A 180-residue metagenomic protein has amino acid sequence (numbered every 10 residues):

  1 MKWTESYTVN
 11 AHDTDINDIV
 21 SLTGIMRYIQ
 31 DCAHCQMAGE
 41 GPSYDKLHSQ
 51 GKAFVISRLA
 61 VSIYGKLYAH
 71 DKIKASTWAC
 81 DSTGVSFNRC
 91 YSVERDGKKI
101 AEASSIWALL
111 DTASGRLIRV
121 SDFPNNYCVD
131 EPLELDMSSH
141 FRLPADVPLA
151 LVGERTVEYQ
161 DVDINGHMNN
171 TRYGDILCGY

Functional and structural regions predicted by a protein language model:
M1-I56, E102-S104, D111-Y180: Hot-dog-fold acyl-thioester-processing enzymes
H12, S82-T83, E94-K98, A108-T112: Short coil/turn motifs at secondary-structure junctions
L59-D96: Hydrophobic beta-sheet segments that form the core/acyl-binding groove of ACP/CoA-dependent acyl-chain-processing
R89-R95, I106, R119-F123: "Short basic amphipathic alpha-helical interaction patches in structured regions
